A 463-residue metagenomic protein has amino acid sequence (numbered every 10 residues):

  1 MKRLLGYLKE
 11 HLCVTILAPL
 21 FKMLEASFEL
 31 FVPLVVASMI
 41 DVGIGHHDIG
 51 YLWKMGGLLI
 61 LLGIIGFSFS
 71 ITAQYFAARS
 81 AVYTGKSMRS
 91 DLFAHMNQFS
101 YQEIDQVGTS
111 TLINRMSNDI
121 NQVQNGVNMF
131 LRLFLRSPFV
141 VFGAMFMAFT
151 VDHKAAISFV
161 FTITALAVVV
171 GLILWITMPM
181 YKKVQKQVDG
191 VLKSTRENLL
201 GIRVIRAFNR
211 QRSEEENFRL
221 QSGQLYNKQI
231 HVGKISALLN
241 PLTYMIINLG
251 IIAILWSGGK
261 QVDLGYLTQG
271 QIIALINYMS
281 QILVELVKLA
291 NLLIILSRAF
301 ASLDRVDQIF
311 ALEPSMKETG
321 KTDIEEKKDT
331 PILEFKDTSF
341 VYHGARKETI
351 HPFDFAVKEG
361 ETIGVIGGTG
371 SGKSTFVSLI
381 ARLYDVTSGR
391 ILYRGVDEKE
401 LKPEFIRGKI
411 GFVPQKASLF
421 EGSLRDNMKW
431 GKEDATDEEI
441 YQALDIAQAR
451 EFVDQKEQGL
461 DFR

Functional and structural regions predicted by a protein language model:
M1, L20-F21, E25-A37, D41 (+13 more regions): Juxtamembrane helix-loop junctions of ABC transporter transmembrane domains
K9-T72, F76, F149-K154, G265 (+1 more regions): Transmembrane helix-loop-helix hairpins at lipid-water interfaces of multipass membrane proteins, especially the type-1
E10-C13, A77, Q98-Q102, N118-V127 (+9 more regions): An intracellular "coupling" helix at the cytosolic face of ABC transporter transmembrane type-1 domains
L20, F28-V32, F69, S117-A165 (+3 more regions): Hydrophobic alpha-helical transmembrane segments of ABC transporter permease domains
H46-H47, V82, S90-N114, N118-I120 (+5 more regions): Short intracellular "coupling" helices and adjacent cytoplasmic loop segments at the cytosolic face of multi-pass
D48-L52, M147-F161, H231-R305, I309-F310: Helix-loop-helix
G201, D263, R394: ABC transporter nucleotide-binding domain catalytic core, centered on the Walker B motif
E326-R463: ABC-type nucleotide-binding domain
